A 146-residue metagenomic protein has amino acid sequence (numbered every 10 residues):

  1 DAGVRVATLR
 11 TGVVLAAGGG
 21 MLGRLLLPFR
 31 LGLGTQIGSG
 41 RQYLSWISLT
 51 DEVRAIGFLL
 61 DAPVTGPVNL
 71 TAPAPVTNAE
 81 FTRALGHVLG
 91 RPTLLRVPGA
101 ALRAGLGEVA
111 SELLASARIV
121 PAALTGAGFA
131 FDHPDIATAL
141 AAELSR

Functional and structural regions predicted by a protein language model:
A2-T8, G12-Y43: NAD(P)-dependent short-chain dehydrogenase/reductase
V4, G32, T65, P92-T93 (+1 more regions): A structural micro-motif
T8, Y43-W46, P75, R96 (+1 more regions): Short aromatic/basic micro-patch
L26-G34, Q42-P75: Alpha-helical substrate-binding/gating segment
A55, A62-E108, A141-R146: Mid/C-terminal beta-alpha module of Rossmann-like enzyme folds, strongest in SDR-family dehydrogenases/epimerases
V76, S111-R146: C-terminal amphipathic/interface module of NAD(P)-dependent oxidoreductases and related NAD-binding regulators
